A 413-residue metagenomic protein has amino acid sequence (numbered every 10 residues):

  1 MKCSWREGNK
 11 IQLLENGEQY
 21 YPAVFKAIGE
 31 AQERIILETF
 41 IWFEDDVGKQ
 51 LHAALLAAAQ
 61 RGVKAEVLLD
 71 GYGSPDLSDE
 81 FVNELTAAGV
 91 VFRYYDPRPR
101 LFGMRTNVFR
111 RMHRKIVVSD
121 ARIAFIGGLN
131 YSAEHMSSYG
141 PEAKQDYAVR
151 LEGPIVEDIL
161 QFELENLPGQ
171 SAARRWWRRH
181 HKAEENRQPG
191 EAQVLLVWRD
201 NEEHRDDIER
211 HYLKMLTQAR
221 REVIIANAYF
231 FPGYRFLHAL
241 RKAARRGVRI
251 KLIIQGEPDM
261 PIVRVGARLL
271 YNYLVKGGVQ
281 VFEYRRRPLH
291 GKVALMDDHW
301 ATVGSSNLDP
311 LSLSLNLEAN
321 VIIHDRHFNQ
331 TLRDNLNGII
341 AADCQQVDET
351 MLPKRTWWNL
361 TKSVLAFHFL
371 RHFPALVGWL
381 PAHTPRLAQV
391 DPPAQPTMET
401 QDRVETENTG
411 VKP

Functional and structural regions predicted by a protein language model:
M1-P413: Charged, low-complexity intrinsically disordered terminal segments
